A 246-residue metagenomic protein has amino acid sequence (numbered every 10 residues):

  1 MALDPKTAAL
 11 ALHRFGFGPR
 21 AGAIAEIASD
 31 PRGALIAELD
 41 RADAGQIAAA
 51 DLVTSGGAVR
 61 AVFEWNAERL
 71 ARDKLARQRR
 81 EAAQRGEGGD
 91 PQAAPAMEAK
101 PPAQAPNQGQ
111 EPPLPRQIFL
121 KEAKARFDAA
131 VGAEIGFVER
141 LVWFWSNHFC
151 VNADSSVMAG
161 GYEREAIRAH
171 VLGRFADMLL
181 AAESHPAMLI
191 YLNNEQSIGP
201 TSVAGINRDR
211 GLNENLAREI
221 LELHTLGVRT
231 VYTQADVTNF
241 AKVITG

Functional and structural regions predicted by a protein language model:
M1-D4, P19-S29, L35-I36, Q117-G246: Primarily short, surface-exposed interaction patches in extracytoplasmic proteins
P5-K6, A21-Q117, S202, I206-R210: Active-site-surrounding "flap" and adjacent substrate/cofactor-binding loops of secreted or lumenal enzymes, prototyped
T7-P19: Mature N-terminal segment immediately following signal peptide/propeptide cleavage in secreted/periplasmic
L10, A58-R60, R140: Alpha-helical structural elements
H13, A105, F119-K121: Short linear motifs at secondary-structure transitions and domain/linker junctions
